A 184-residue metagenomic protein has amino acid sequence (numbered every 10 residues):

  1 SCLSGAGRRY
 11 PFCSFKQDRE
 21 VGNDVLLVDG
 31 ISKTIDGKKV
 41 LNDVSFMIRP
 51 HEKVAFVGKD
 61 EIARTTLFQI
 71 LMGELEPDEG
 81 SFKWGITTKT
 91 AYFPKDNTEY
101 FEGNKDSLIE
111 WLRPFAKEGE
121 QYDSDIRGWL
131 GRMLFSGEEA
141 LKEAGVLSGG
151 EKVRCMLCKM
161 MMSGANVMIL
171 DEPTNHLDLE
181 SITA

Functional and structural regions predicted by a protein language model:
S1-C2, T98: Intrinsically disordered, low-complexity boundary segments flanking structured domains
C2-L27: ABC-family P-loop ATPase nucleotide-binding domain
D18-A184: ABC ATP-binding cassette signature C-motif
